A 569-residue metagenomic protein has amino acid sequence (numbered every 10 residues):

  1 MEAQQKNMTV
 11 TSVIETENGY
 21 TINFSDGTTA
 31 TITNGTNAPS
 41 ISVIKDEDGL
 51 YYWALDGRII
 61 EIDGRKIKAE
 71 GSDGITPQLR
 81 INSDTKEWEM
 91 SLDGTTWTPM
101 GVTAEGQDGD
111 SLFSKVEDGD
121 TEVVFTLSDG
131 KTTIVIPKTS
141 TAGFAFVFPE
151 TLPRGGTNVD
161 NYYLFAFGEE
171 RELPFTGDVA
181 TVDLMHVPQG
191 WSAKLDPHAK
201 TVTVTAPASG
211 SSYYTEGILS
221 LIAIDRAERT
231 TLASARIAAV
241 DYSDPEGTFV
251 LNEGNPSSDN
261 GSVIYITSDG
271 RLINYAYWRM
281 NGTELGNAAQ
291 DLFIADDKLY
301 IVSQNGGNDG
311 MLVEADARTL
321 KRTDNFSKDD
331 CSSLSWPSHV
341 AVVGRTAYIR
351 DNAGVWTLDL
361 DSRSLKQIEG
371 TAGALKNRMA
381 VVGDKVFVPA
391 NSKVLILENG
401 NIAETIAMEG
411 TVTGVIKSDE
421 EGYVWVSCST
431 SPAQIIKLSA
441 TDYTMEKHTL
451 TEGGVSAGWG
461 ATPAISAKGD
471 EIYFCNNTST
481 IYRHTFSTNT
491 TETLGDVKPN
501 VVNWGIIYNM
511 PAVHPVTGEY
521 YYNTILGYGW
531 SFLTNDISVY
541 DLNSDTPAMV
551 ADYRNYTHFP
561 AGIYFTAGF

Functional and structural regions predicted by a protein language model:
M1-G156, R229-A239: Collagen/collagen-like triple-helix sequence repeat recognition
F125, S212-A227: A short beta-strand micro-motif common to beta-rich folds, especially ectodomain repeats
P149-D183: Solvent-exposed, low-complexity, repeat-rich "mucin-like" stalks and linkers
D244-G247, D296-D297, G344-R345, G383-D384 (+3 more regions): Short coil/turn segments that connect the beta-strands within blades of beta-propeller domains
T267-G270, D316-L320, D359-R363, L397-N401 (+3 more regions): Short loop/turn segments that connect beta-strands within beta-propeller blades
R271-E284, K321-C331, R363-G370, N401-A407 (+3 more regions): A short beta-strand motif characteristic of beta-propeller blades
E284-F293, S332-G344, G373-G383, G410-D419 (+3 more regions): Repeated scaffold domains used in trafficking and secretory/extracellular systems, primarily beta-propellers
F532-F569: Blade-level signature of beta-propeller repeat domains, shared across WD40, Kelch, NHL, RCC1 and BNR/Asp-box propellers
